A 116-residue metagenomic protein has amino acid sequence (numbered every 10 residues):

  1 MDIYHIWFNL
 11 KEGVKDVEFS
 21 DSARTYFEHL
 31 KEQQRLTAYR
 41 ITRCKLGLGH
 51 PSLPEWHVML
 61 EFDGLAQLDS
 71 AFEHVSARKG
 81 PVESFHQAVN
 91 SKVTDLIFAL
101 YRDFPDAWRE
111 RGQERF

Functional and structural regions predicted by a protein language model:
D2-N9: Active-site-flanking beta-strand signature of metal-NTP-handling nucleotidyl enzymes and homologous cyclase-like
I3, A23-R24, W56: Residue-level signal for cytosolic alpha-helical hairpin/rod architecture
L10-V14, D63: Structural beta->alpha junctions
V14-I41: Short amphipathic alpha-helical segments
K31-T37, P51-E55, M59-F104, R115-F116: An amphipathic, aromatic/His-enriched active-site/gating alpha helix that lines ligand/cofactor pockets
R40-K45, L100: Short amphipathic beta-strand and strand-loop transition segments with alternating hydrophobic
K45-P51: Short, charge-patterned binding micro-sites
R109-R111: Short, charged, intrinsically disordered terminal tails
